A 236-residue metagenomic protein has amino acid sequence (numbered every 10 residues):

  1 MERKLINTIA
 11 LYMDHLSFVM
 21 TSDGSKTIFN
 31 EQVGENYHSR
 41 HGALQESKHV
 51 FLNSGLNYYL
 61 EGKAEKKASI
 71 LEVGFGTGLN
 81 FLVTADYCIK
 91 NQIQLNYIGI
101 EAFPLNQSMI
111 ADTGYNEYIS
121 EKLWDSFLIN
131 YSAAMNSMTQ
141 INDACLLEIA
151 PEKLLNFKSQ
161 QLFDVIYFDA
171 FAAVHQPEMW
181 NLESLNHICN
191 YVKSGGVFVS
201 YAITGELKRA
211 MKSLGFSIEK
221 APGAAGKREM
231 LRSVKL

Functional and structural regions predicted by a protein language model:
M1-A68, D86-I119: Rossmann-like AdoMet
G74: Conserved glycine-centered beta->alpha loop in an early N-terminal alpha/beta scaffold
G78-L82: Glycine-rich SAM-binding Motif I of class I
A111-S159: S-adenosyl-L-methionine
L147-I149, L162-A170: Short SAM/SAH-binding signature in class I
M179-S194: A short glycine-rich, Lys/Arg-flanked "PGG" loop and its adjoining helix->strand segment in the class I
G195-A202: Conserved beta-strand signature within the Rossmann-like core of class I S-adenosyl-L-methionine
T204-L236: Class I S-adenosyl-L-methionine
